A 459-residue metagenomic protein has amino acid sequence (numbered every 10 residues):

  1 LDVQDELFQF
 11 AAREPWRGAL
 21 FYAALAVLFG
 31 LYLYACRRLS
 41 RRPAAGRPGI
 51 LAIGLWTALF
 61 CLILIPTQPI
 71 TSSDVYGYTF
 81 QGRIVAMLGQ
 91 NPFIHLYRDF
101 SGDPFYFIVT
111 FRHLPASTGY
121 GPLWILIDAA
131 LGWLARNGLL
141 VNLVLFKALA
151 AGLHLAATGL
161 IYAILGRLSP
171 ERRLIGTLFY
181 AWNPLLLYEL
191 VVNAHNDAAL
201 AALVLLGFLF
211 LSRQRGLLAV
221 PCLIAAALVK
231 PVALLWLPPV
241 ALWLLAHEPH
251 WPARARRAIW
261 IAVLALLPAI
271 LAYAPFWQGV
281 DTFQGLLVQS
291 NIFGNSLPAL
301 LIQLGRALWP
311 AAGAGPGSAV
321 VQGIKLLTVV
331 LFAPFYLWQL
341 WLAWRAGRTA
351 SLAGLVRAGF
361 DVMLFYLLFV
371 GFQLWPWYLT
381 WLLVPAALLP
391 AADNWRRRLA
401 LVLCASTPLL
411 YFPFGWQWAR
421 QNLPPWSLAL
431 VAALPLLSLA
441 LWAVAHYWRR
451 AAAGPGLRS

Functional and structural regions predicted by a protein language model:
D2-I63, V356-R357, V444-R458: Start-transfer (signal-anchor) and selected internal transmembrane alpha helices of multi-pass inner/ER membrane
A24, W124, D128-A135, F146-L160 (+2 more regions): Transmembrane alpha-helices of multi-pass, membrane-embedded glycan-processing enzymes that use lipid-linked
L28-Y32, T158, R167, I270 (+1 more regions): Aromatic/glycine/proline-enriched transmembrane-helix motif characteristic of membrane-embedded glycan-assembly enzymes
G46-G54, I161-N183, A350: Transmembrane-helix signature of polytopic, membrane-embedded enzymes that assemble or transfer cell-envelope glycans
G46-K147, A151: Intramembrane catalytic core of multi-pass membrane enzymes that act on lipidic substrates
A156-L160, A199-R215, M363: Specific aromatic-rich, kink-prone transmembrane helix
W236-L266: Perimembrane helix-loop-helix junctions
P390-S459: Aromatic-enriched
